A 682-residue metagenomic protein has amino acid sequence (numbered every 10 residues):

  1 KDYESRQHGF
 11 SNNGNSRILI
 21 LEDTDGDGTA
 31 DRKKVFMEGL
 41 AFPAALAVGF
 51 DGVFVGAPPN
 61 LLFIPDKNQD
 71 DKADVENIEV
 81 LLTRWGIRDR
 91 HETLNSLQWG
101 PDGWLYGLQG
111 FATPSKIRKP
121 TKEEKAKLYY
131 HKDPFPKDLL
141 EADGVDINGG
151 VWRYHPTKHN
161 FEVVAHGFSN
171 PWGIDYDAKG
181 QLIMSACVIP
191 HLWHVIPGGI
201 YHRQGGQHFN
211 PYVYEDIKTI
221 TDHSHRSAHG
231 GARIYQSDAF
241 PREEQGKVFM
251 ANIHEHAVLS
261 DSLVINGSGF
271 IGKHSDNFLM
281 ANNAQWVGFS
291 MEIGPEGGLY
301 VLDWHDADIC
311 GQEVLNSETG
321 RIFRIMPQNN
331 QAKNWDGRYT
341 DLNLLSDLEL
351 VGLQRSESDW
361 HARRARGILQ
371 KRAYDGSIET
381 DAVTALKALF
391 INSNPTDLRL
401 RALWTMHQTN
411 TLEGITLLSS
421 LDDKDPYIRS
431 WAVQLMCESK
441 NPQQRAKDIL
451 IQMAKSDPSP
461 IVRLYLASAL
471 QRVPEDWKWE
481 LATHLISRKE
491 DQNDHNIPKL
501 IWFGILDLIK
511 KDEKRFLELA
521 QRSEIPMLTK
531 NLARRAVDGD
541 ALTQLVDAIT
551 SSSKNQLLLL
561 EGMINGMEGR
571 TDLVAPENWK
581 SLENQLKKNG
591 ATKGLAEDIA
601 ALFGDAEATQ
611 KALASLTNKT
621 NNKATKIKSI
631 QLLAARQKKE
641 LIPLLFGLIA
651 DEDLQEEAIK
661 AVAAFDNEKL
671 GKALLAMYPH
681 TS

Functional and structural regions predicted by a protein language model:
K1-G352, W360, I368-Q370, D375 (+1 more regions): Beta-propeller domains with acidic blade repeats across secreted/periplasmic ectodomains and cytosolic WD/CNH propellers
L302, E318, I325-S682: Long, ordered, helix-rich scaffold segments
